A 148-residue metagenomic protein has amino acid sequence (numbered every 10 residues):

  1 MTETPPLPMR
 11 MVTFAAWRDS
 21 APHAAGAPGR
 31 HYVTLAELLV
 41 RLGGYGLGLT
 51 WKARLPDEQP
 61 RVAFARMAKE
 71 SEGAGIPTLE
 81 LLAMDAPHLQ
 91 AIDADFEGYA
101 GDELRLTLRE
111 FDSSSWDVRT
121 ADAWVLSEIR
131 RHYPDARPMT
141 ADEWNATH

Functional and structural regions predicted by a protein language model:
M1-G46: Short, extreme N-terminal segment that most often corresponds to the first beta-strand
A21-R30, Q59, D102-R105, D117 (+1 more regions): Short, surface-exposed beta-strand/loop "edge" segments at domain boundaries and coil↔beta transitions
L38-L42, D85, I129, Y133: Hydrophobic, Leu/Ile/Phe/Ala-enriched alpha-helical segments that form helix-helix packing faces
K52-R109: Surface-exposed, low-hydrophobicity interaction/linker segments
L106-H148: Acidic, proline/glycine-rich low-complexity IDRs
